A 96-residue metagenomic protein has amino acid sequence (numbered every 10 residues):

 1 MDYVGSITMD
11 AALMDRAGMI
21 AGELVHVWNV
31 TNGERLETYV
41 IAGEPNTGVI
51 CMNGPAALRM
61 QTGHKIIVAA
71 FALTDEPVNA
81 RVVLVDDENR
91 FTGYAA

Functional and structural regions predicted by a protein language model:
M1-E76, E88: Compact, glycine-rich, soluble single-domain proteins
D75-E76, R81-A96: Helix-rich terminal scaffold detector
